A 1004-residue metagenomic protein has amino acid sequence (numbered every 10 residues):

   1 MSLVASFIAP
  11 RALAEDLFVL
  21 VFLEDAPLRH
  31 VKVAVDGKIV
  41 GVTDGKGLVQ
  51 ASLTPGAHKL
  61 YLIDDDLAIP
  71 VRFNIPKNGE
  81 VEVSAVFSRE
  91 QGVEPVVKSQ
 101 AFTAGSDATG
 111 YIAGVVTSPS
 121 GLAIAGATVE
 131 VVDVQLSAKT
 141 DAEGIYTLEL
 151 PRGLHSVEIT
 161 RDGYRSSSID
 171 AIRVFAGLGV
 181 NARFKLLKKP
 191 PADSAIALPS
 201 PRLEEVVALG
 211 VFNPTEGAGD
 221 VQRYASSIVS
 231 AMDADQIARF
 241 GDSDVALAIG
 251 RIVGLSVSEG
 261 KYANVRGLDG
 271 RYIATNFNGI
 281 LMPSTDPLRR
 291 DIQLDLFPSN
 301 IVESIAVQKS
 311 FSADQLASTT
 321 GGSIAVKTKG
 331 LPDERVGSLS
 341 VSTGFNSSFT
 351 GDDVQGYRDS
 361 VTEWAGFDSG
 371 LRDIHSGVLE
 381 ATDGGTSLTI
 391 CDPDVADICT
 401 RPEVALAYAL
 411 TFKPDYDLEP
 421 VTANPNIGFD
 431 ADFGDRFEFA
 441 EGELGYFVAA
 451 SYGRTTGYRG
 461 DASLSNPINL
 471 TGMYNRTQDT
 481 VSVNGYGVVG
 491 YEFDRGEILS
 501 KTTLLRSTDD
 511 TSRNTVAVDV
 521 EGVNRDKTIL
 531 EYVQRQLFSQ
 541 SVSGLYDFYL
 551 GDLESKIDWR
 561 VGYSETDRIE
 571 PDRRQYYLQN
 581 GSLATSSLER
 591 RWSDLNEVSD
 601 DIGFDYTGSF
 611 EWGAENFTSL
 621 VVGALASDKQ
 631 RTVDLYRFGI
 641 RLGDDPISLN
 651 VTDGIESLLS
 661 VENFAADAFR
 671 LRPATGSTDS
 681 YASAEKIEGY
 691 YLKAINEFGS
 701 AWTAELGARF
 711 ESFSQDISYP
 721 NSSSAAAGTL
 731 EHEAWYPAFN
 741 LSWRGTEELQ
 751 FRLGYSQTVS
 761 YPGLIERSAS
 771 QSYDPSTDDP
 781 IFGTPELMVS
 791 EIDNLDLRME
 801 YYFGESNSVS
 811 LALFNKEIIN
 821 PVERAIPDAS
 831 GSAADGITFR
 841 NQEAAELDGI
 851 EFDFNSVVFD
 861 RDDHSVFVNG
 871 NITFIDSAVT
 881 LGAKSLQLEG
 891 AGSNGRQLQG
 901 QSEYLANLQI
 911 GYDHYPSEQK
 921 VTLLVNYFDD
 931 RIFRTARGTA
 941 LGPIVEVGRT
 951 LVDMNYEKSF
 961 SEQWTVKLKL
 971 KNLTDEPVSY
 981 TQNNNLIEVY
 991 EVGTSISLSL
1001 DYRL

Functional and structural regions predicted by a protein language model:
V86-T109, T117, D162, F175 (+2 more regions): Short, acidic, small-residue-rich periplasmic hinge/interaction motif at the N-terminus of Gram-negative outer-membrane
R251-V253, I280-S310, K329, V354-S360 (+1 more regions): Short acidic/polar hinge/loop motifs at secondary-structure boundaries that mediate gating or recognition
I280-L281, T508-D510, T515, D567-R574 (+11 more regions): Surface-exposed extracellular loop regions of Gram-negative outer-membrane beta-barrel proteins, predominantly
L296-S342, R1003: A beta-strand signature from Gram-negative outer-membrane beta-barrel systems, especially the internal plug domain
A381-N514, R535-Q540, P737-F739: Transmembrane beta-barrel wall of Gram-negative outer-membrane proteins
R525-Y546, T675-E688, E748, V759-I818 (+5 more regions): Outer-membrane beta-barrel signature, preferentially recognizing the C-terminal barrel domain of Gram-negative
L588-L595, F604-E611, F617-L620, F739 (+3 more regions): Conserved C-terminal beta-signal and adjacent last beta-strands/turns of outer-membrane beta-barrel proteins
L813-E817, A834-R931: Gram-negative outer-membrane beta-barrel transporters
